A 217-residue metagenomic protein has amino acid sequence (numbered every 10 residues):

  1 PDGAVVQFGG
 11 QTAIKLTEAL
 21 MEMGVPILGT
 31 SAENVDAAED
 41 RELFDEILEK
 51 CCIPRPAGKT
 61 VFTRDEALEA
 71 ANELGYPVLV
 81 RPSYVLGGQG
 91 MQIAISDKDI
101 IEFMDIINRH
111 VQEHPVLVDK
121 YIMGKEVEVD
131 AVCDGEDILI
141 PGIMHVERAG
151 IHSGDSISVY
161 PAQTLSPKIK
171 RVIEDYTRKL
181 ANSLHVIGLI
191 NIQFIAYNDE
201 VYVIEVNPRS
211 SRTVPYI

Functional and structural regions predicted by a protein language model:
P1-E39, P54-K59: A short, GP-enriched loop/loop-strand-helix hinge that lies immediately N-terminal to, or at the N-terminal rim
P1-G3, Q11-I14, G29, C51 (+3 more regions): ATP-dependent carboxylate activation and anion-phosphoryl transfer catalytic cores that bind Mg-ATP to form
V5, T17, D36, D45 (+5 more regions): Generic hydrophobic alpha-helical scaffold/packing signal
E22-P26, E46-I47, G154-I157: A short alpha-helix capping/helix-coil boundary motif
T30-M91: A conserved helix-loop-beta module that forms one wall/lid of the active-site cleft in ATP-utilizing catalytic domains
